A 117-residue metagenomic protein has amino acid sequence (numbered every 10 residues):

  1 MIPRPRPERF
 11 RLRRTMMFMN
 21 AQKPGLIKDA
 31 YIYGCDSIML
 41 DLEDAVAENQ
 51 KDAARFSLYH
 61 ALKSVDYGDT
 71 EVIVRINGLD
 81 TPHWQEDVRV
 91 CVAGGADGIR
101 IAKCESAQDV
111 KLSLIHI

Functional and structural regions predicted by a protein language model:
M1-Y31: N- or domain-start disorder-to-order transition segments that initiate the globular core
P24, A45-A47, R55-K111: Active-site beta->alpha loop and helix N-cap motifs at the rims of alpha/beta catalytic domains
D29, Y33-G34, V46: An N-terminal structural lobe/cap that precedes and organizes the functional/catalytic core across diverse proteins
A30, D41, I99: Conserved, mostly hydrophobic/aromatic
G34-D36, G95: Active-site-proximal glycine-rich helix-loop-beta segment
S37-A45: Short acidic catalytic loops
I115-I117: Conserved small/polar residues in nucleotide/adenosyl-binding loops
